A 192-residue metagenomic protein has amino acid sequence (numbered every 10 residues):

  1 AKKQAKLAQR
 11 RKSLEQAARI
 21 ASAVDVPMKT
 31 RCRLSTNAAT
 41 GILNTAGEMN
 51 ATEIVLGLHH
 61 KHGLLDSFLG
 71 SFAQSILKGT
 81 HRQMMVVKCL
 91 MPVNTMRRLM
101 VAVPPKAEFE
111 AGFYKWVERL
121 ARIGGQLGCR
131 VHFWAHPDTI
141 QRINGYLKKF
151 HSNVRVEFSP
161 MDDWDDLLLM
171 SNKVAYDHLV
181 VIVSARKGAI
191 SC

Functional and structural regions predicted by a protein language model:
A1, T52-G145, H151-D162, H178 (+1 more regions): Intrinsically disordered or low-complexity boundary/linker segments at protein termini and domain junctions
K2-R11, F113: Glycine- and acidic-residue-enriched helix-capping/strand-helix junction motifs
R10-D25, L34, E53-H60: C-terminal catalytic ATP-binding subdomain
Q16, G41, K115-R119: Well-ordered alpha-helical segments embedded in enzymatic catalytic cores
A23-I54, F150-C192: Structural beta-alpha unit
